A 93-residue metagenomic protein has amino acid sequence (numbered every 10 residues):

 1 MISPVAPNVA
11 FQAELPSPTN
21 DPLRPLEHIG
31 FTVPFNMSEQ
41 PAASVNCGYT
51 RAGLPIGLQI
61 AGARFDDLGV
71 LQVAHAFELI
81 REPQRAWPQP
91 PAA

Functional and structural regions predicted by a protein language model:
M1-M37, R85-A93: Serine-dependent amide/ester hydrolase catalytic core
M37-A93: Structural helix-boundary/capping segments
